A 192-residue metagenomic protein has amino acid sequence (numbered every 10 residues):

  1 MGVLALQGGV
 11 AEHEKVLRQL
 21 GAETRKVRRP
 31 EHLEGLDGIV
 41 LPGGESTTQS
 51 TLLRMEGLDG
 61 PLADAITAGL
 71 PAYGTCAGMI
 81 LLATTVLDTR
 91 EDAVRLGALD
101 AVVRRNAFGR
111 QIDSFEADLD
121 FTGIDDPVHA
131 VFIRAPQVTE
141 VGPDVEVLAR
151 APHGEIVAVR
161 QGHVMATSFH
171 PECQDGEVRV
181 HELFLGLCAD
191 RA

Functional and structural regions predicted by a protein language model:
M1-M55, G60-T67, T122, V178-A192: N-terminal beta1-alpha1 cap of cysteine-dependent amidohydrolase-like domains
V3, A72-G74, A130: Short glycine-aspartate micro-motif
L6, A77, F169: Cofactor-binding loop segments of dinucleotide-utilizing enzymes, especially the Rossmann-like FAD- and NAD(P)+-binding
E23-R25, A72, V164: Hydrophobic anchor at the start of a short beta-strand that flanks the dinucleotide cofactor-binding loop
K26, G74-T75, V159: General beta-strand structural signal in soluble alpha/beta enzymes
L41, G74, T167: Redox-cofactor binding/interface segments in oxidoreductases and associated redox assembly factors
S46-D120: Cysteine-nucleophile active-site neighborhood
R105-A192: Amide-donor transfer/coupling interface in amidating biosynthetic enzymes
